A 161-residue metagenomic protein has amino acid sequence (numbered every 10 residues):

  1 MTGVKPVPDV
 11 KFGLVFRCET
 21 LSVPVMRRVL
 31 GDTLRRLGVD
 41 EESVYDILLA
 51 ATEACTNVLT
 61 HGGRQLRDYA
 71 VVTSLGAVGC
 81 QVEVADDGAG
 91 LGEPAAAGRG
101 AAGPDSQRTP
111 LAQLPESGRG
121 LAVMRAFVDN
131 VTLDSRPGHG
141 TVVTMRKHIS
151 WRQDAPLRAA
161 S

Functional and structural regions predicted by a protein language model:
M1-G13, L59-S161: Conserved beta-strand-loop-beta-strand hairpin that lines the nucleotide-binding pocket of ATP/GTP-utilizing enzymes
G13-V25: STAS-typified acidic loop motif
C18, V39, K147: A conserved hydrophobic position in a structured secondary element of the catalytic/binding core that shapes
C18-E19, S43, T109: A generic structural signal for short
P24, R28-T52, Q113-P115: Conserved short strand/loop->alpha-helix "switch" segment adjacent to the catalytic nucleotide/phosphoryl-transfer site
E53, N57: Conserved polar catalytic motif of the HATPase_c/GHKL fold
